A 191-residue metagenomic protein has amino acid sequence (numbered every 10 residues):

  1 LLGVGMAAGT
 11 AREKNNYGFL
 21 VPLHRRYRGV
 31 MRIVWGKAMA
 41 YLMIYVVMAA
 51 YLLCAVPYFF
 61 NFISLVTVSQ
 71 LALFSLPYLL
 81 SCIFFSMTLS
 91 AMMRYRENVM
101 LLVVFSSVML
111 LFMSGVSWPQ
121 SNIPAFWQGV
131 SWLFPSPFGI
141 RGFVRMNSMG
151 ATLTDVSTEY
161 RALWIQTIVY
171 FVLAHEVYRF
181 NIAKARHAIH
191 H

Functional and structural regions predicted by a protein language model:
L1-V56: Hydrophobic alpha-helical transmembrane segments of multi-pass membrane transport proteins
C54, I63-H191: Membrane-spanning alpha-helical segments of multipass transporters and channels
